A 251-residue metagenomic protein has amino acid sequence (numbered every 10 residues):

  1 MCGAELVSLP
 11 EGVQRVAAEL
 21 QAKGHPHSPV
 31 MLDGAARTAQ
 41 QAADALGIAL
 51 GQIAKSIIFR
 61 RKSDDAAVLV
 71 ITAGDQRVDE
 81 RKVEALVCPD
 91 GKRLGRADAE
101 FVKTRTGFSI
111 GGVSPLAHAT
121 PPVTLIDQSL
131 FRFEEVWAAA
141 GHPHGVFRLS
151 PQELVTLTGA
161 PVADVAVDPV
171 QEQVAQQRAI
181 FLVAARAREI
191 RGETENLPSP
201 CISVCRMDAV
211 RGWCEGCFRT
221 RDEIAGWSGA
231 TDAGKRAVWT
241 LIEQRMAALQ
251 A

Functional and structural regions predicted by a protein language model:
M1-V174: Extended, low-hydrophobicity, polar/charged segments
A17, E172-V204, D208-A209, L241: Short, charged low-complexity linear segments at domain edges
G47, D64, C88, D232 (+1 more regions): Generic short alpha-helical segment signal, independent of protein family or function, capturing local helix propensity
G107-F108, G112, P200-E223: Local cysteine-cluster metal-coordination motifs and their immediate loop/turn environment, predominantly Fe-S cluster
H142, A175-V183, R236-A251: Short Fe-S-cluster ligation motifs
R219, G229-W239: Short cysteine/histidine-rich metal-coordination sites, predominantly Zn2+-binding motifs
I224-S228: Short Cys/His-rich "knuckle" micro-motifs
